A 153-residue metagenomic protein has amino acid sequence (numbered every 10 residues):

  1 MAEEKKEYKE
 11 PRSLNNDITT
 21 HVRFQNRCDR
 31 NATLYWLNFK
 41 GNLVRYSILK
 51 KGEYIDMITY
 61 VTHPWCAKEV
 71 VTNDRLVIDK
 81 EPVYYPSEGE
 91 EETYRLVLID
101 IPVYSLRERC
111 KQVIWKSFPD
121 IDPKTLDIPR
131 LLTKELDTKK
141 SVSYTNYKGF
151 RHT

Functional and structural regions predicted by a protein language model:
M1-E7: Short, charge-rich amphipathic alpha-helices with coiled-coil/heptad character
A2, R12-L14, Y60, V71 (+1 more regions): Cullin-RING E3 adaptor/co-adaptor recruitment helices
E10-S13, I18-N31: Asparagine-centered strand-capping/turn motif at beta-strand->loop junctions
N31-N42: Short, surface-exposed beta-strand/strand-loop-strand elements in extracellular ectodomains
L43-K51: Short, acidic Ser/Thr/Gly-rich low-complexity loop/linker segments typical of extracellular and cell-surface proteins
G52, V61-V71: A short, solvent-exposed beta-strand micro-motif common in secreted/extracellular proteins
